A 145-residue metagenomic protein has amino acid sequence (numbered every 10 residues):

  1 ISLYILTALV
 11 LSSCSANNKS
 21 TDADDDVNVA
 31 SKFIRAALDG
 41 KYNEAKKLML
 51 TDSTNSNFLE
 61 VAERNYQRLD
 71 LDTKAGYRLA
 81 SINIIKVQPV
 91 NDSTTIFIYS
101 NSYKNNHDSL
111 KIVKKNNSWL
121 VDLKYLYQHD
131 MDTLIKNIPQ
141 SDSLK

Functional and structural regions predicted by a protein language model:
I1-L3: Bacterial N-terminal signal peptides that target proteins for export
V10-S13: C-terminal motif of bacterial Sec signal peptides marking the signal peptidase cleavage site
S15-N18: Bacterial signal peptide processing site
D22, V27-V90: Short solvent-exposed beta->alpha transition segments
V90-S93, Y103-H107, V121-K145: Low-complexity, intrinsically disordered terminal/linker segments enriched in charged and Gly/Pro repeats
F97-Y99: Short linear proline/tyrosine/threonine-rich motifs used for host-factor recruitment and membrane trafficking/assembly
D108-V113: Hydrophobic/aromatic beta-strand elements that line small-molecule binding cavities or substrate pockets in beta-rich
K115-W119: A short, solvent-exposed beta-edge/loop patch
